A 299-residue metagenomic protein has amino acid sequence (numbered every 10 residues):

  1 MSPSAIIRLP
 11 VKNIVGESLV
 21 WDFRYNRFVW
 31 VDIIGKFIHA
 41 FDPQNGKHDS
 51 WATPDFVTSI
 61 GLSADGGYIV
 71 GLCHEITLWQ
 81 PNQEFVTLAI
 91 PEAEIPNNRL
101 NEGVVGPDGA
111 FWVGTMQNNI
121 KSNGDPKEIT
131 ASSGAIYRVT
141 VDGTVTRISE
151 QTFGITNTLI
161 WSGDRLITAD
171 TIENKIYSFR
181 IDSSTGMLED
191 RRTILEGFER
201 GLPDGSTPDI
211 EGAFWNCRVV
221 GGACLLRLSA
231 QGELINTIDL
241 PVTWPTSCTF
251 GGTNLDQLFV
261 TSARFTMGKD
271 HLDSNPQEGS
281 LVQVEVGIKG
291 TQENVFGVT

Functional and structural regions predicted by a protein language model:
S4-P10, G46-A52, V86-A93, T144-E150 (+2 more regions): A short beta-strand motif characteristic of beta-propeller blades
V11-Y25, T53-I69, E94-A110, Q117 (+4 more regions): Beta-rich, blade/repeat-based domains predominating in secreted/periplasmic proteins but also intracellular
V29-V31, V70-G71, W112-G114, T168-A169 (+2 more regions): Residue position within the beta-strands of beta-propeller blades
F37-H39, E75, E128, G134-Y137 (+3 more regions): A short loop-to-beta-strand structural motif that recurs across blades of beta-propeller domains
V113-A131, A263-Q277: Short, conserved, GDST-rich strand-edge loop motifs in beta-rich repeat architectures
K175, L195-E233: Loop/turn-rich, solvent-exposed surfaces of beta-rich toroidal or solenoidal domains
F179-G186, E285-T291: Short loop/turn segments immediately following beta-strands, especially the blade-tip and inter-blade linker loops
T249-T299: Blade-level signature of beta-propeller repeat domains, shared across WD40, Kelch, NHL, RCC1 and BNR/Asp-box propellers
